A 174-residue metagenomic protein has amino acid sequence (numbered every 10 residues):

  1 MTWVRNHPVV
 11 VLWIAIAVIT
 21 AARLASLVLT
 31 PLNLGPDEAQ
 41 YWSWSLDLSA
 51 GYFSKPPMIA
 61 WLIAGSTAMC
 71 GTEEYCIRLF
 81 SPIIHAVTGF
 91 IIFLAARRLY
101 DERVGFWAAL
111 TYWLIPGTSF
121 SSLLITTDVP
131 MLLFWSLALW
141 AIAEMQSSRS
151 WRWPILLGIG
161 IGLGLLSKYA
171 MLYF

Functional and structural regions predicted by a protein language model:
M1-R23: Start-transfer (signal-anchor) and selected internal transmembrane alpha helices of multi-pass inner/ER membrane
I16-I19, A108-P116, I161, L165: Short helix- or helix-capping micro-motifs that position conserved polar/aromatic residues at function-defining sites
L29-Y41, A50-G65, G71-C76: Extracytoplasmic catalytic/substrate-binding loops of multi-pass membrane glycan-assembly enzymes
L79-Y100, L137: Transmembrane-helix motifs of polytopic, lipid-linked glycan transferases
H85-T88, Y112, T127-L139, F174: Hydrophobic core segments of transmembrane alpha-helices in multi-pass, intramembrane catalytic enzymes
R97-R103, A138-W153: Membrane-interface transmembrane helices that cradle and orient dolichyl/undecaprenyl
G117-M131: Short acidic/glycine- and proline-prone juxtamembrane loop motifs at membrane-interface regions of multi-pass membrane
I155-I159, A170-F174: Transmembrane-embedded, aromatic-rich helix segments that form part of the hydrophobic channel/pocket engaging
